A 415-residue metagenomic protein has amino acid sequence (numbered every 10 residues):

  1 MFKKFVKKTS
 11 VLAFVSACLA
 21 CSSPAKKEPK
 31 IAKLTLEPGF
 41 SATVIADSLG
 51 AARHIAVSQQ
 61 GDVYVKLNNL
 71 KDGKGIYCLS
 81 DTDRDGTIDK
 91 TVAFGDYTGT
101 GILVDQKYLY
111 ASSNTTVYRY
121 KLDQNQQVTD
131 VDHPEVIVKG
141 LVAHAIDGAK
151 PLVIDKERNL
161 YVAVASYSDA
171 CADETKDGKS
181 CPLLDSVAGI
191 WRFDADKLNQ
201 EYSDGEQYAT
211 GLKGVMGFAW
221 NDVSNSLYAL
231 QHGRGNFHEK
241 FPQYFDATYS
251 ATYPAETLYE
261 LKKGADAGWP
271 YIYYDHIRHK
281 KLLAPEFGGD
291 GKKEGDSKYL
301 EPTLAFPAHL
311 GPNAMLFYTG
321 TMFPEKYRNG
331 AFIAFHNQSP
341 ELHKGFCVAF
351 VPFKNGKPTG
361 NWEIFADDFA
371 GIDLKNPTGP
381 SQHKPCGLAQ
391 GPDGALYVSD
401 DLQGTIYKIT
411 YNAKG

Functional and structural regions predicted by a protein language model:
K26-P38, A149, S166-S203, L212-G214 (+3 more regions): Beta-propeller domain segments
T43-N68, G311-F317, I333, N337: Beta-strand-rich domains and repeat architectures in extracellular enzymes and scaffolds, especially beta-propellers
I45-L49, V92-Y97, I137-H144, E206-G211 (+3 more regions): Surface loop/turn motifs at the tips and blade-to-blade linkers of beta-strand repeat domains
V57-Q60, V104-Q106, I154-E157, A219-S224 (+2 more regions): Residue-level detector of Asp-centered blade-edge/turn motifs that repeat once per structural unit in beta-propeller
D62-K66, Y108-A111, N159-A163, S226-L230 (+3 more regions): Conserved beta-propeller blade signature
R84-K90, Q124-Q127: Acidic, glycine-anchored loop motifs typical of Ca2+
G99, T115-D155: Asp-box/WD-like beta-propeller blade repeats and closely related beta-sheet repeat scaffolds
A389-G415: Blade-level signature of beta-propeller repeat domains, shared across WD40, Kelch, NHL, RCC1 and BNR/Asp-box propellers
